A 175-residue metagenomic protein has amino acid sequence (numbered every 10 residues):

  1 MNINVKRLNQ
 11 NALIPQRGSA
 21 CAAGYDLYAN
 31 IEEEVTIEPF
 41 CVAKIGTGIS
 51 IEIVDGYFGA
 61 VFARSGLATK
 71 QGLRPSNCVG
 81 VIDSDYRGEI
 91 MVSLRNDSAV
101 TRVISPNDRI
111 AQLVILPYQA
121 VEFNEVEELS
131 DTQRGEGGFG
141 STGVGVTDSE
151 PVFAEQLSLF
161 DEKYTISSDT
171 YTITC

Functional and structural regions predicted by a protein language model:
M1-C175: DUTPase catalytic domain/fold
